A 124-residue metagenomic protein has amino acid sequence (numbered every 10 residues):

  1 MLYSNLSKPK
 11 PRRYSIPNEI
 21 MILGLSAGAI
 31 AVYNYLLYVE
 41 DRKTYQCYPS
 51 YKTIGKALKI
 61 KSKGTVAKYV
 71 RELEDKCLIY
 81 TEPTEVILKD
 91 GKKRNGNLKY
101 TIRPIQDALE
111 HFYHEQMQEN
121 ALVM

Functional and structural regions predicted by a protein language model:
M1-K56, K63-G64, R71, K93 (+1 more regions): Short recognition helix of helix-turn-helix/winged-helix DNA-binding domains
K63-M124: Winged-helix/helix-turn-helix nucleic-acid-interaction surface
